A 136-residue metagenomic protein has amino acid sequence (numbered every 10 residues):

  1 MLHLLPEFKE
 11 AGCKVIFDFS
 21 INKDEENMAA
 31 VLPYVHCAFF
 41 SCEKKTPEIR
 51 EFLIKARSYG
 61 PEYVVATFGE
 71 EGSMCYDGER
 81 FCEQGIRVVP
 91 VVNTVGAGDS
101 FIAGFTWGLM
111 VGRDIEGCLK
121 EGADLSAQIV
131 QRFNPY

Functional and structural regions predicted by a protein language model:
M1-E83: Ribokinase/PfkB-type carbohydrate-kinase core domain
R50-Y136: Conserved phosphate-binding/catalytic region of the ribokinase-like
